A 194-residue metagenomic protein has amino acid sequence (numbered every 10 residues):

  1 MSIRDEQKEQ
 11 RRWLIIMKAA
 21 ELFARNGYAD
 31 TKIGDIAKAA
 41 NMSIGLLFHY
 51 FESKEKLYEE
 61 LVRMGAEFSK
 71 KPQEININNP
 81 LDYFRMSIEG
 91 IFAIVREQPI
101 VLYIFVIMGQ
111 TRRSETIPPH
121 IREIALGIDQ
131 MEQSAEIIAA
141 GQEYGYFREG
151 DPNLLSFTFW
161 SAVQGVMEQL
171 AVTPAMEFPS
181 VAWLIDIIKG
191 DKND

Functional and structural regions predicted by a protein language model:
M1-Q10: N-terminal intrinsically disordered/low-complexity leader segments
L14, K18, L22-K56, E60: Helix-turn-helix
I16, E59, R85, E89 (+4 more regions): An amphipathic alpha-helix signature
R25-A29, Q98, Y144: Short coil/turn segments at alpha/beta junctions that flank glycine-rich nucleotide-binding fingerprints
E60, Q73-I100, L154-F159: Hydrophobic alpha-helical connector segments
R63-S69: Short, basic, alpha-helical segments at the C-terminal edge of helix-turn-helix-like DNA-binding modules
A93-E136: Short secondary-structure transition hinges
L102-V106, H120-I124, I128, Q142-I188: Hydrophobic/aromatic-rich alpha-helical bundle segments in the mid-to-C-terminal region
